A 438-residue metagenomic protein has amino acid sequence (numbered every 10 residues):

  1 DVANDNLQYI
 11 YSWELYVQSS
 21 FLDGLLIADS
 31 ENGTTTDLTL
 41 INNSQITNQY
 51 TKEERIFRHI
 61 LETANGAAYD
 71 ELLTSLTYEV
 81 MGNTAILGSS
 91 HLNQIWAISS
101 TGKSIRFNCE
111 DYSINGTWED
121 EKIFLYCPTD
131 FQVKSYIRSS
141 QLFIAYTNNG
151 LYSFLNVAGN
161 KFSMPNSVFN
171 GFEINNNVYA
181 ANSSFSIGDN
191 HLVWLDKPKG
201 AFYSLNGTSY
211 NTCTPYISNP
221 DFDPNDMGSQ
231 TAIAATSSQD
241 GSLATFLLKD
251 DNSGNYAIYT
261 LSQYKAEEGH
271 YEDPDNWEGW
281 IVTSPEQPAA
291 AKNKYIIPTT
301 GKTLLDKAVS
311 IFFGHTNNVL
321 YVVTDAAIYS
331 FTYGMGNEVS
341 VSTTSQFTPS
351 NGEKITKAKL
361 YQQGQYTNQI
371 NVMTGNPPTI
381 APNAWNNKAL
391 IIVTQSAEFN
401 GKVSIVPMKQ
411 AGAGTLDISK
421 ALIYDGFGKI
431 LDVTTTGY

Functional and structural regions predicted by a protein language model:
D1-F21: Beta-strand-enriched, solvent-exposed domains that form extended recognition/catalytic surfaces
L15-L22, L72-L92, C127-S140, N175-H191 (+5 more regions): Structural signature of eukaryotic scaffold interfaces centered on beta-propeller domains
Y16-G33, I123: Low-complexity, Pro/Ser/Thr- and charge-rich linker/hinge segments at domain boundaries
I27-K103, A201: Conserved, compact domain cores that house catalytic/ligand-binding motifs in diverse enzymes and effector modules
D37-T39, A327, K402-S404: A short loop-to-beta-strand structural motif that recurs across blades of beta-propeller domains
D111-A327, F331: Acidic, serine/threonine- and glycine-rich low-complexity intrinsically disordered segments that serve as flexible
N376-P382, A389-Y438: Blade-level signature of beta-propeller repeat domains, shared across WD40, Kelch, NHL, RCC1 and BNR/Asp-box propellers
